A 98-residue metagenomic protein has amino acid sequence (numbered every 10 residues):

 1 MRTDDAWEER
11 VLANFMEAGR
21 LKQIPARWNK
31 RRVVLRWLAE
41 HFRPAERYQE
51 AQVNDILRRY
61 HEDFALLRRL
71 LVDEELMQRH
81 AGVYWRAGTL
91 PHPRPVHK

Functional and structural regions predicted by a protein language model:
M1-T3: N-terminal, charged amphipathic alpha-helical interaction modules
D5-F42: Short alpha-helical segments that sit at the start of domains
K30-R31, I56, W85: Hydrophobic alpha-helical segments that drive targeting, anchoring, or assembly
R36-A39, N54, R58: Amphipathic alpha-helical segments within well-ordered protein domains
P44-L57: Short acidic, hydrophobic short linear motifs in intrinsically disordered regions
Y60-L70: Short amphipathic alpha-helical interaction segments
D73-V83: A short, conserved structural fragment
V83-K98: Short, cationic-aromatic polyanion-contact patches
